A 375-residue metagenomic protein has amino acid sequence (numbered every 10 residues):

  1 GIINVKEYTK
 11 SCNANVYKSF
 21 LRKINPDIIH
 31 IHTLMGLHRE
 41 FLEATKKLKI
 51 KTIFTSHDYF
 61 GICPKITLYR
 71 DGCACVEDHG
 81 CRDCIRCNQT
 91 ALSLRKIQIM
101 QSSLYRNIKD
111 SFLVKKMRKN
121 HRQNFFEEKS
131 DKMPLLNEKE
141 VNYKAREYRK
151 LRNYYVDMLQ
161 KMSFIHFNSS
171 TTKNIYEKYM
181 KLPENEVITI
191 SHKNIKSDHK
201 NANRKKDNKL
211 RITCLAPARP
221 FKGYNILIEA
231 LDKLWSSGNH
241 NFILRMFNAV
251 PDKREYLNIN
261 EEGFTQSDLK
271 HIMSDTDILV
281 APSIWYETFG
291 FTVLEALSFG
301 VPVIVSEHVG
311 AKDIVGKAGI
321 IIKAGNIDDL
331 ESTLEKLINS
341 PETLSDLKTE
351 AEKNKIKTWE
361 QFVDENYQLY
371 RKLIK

Functional and structural regions predicted by a protein language model:
C75-F164: Membrane-proximal helix-turn-helix segments that form the acceptor-binding/catalytic region of lipid-linked
H166, R204-K222, I228-L231: Conserved donor-binding/catalytic core segment of Leloir-type glycosyltransferases
N248-I272, T276: Nucleotide-activated donor-binding/catalytic signature segment of Leloir-type glycosyltransferases, i.e., the conserved
D277, G300: A short alpha->beta transition loop at the rim of the catalytic pocket in nucleotide-sugar-dependent
P302-V305: Short hydrophobic beta-strand element within catalytic cores of glycosyltransferases and related nucleotide-activated
H308-I321: Short acidic/histidine- and often glycine-rich active-site loop of Leloir-type glycosyltransferases that engages
I320-D328, K336-P341: Conserved acidic donor-binding segment of nucleotide-sugar-dependent glycosyltransferases
E342-K372: A charged, aromatic-enriched C-terminal amphipathic alpha-helix characteristic of glycosyltransferases across folds
